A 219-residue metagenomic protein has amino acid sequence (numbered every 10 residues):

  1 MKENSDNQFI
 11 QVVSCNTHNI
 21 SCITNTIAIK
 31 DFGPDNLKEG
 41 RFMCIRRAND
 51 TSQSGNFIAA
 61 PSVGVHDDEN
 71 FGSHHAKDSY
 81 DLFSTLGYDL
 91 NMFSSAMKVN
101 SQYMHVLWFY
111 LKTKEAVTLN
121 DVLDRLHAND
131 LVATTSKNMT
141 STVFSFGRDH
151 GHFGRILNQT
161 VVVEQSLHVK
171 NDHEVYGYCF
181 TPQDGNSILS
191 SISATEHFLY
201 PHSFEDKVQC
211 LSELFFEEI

Functional and structural regions predicted by a protein language model:
M1-S54, A194-F198, H202-F216: N-terminal Rossmann-like NAD(P) cofactor-binding subdomain of oxidoreductases, focused on the glycine-rich
S21-A28, A76-Y80, N120-L123, I188-E196: Predominant activation on well-ordered alpha-helical scaffold segments within soluble catalytic domains
D35-G185: C-terminal substrate-binding/catalytic lobe of Rossmann-fold NAD(P)-dependent oxidoreductases
N129-M139, P201-K207, F216-I219: Short, cationic low-complexity segments
V175-K207: Long, low-complexity C-terminal extensions of enzymes
